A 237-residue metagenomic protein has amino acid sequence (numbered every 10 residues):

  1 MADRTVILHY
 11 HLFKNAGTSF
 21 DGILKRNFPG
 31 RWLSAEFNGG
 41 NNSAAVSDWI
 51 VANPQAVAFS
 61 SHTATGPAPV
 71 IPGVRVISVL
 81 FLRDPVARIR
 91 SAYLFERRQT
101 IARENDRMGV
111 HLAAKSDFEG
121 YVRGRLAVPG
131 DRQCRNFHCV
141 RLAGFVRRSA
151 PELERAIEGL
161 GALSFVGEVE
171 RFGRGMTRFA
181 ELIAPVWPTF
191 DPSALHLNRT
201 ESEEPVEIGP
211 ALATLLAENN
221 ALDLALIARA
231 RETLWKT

Functional and structural regions predicted by a protein language model:
M1-D3: Juxtamembrane luminal stem/stalk of type II transmembrane Golgi/ER carbohydrate-processing enzymes
I7-N38: N-terminal pre-catalytic "stem/leader" segment of glycosyltransferase-like enzymes
L8-L12, I77, L163-R171, A211-E218: Conserved aromatic-histidine-acidic binding/catalytic patches
H11, L82-R83: Short beta-strand/turn micro-motifs composed of small residues that flank or help shape donor/cofactor-binding pockets
A16, D84, D223: Short, conserved catalytic/metal-binding motifs centered on acidic residues
D21-K25, V86, M176-A180, L224-R231: Non-transmembrane alpha-helical segments in soluble domains of secreted/periplasmic/extracellular proteins
N41-F81, A87-P192: PAPS-dependent sulfotransferase catalytic domain
S60-G66, P188-T237: PAPS-dependent sulfotransferase catalytic core
